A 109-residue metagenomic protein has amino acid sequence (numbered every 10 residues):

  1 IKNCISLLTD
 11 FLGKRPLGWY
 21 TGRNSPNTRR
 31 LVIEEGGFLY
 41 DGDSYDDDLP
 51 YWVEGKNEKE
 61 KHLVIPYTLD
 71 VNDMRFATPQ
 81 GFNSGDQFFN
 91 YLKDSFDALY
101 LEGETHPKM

Functional and structural regions predicted by a protein language model:
I1-K2: Glycine-rich phosphate-binding "P-loop"
S6-D10, K14-H106: Active-site-adjacent pocket scaffolds in enzyme catalytic domains
